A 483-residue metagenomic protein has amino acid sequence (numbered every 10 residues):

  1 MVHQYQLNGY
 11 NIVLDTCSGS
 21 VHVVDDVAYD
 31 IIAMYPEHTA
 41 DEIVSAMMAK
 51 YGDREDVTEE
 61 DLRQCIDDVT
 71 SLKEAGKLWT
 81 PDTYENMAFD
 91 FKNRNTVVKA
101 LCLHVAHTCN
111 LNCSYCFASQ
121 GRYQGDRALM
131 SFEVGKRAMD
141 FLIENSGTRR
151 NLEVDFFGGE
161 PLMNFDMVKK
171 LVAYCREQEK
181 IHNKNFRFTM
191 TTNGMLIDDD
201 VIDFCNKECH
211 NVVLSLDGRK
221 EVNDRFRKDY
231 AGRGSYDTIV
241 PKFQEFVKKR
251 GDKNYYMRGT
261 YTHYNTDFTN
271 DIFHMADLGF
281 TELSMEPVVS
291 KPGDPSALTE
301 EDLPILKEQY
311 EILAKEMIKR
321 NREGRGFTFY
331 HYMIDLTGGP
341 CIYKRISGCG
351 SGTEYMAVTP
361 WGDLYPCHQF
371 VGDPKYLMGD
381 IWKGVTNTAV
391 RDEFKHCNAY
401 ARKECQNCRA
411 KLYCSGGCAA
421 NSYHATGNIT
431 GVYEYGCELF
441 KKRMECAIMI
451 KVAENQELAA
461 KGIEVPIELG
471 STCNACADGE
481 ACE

Functional and structural regions predicted by a protein language model:
M1-Y35: Acidic, low-complexity/disordered tracts enriched in E/D and polar residues
H38-Y51: Short acidic, hydrophobic short linear motifs in intrinsically disordered regions
D56-D203, K207-E208: Conserved alpha-helical substructure of the radical SAM core
R63, E221-D237, Q244, K248-G352 (+1 more regions): Radical SAM enzyme [4Fe-4S]-AdoMet core and its adjacent flexible, acidic and glycine-rich loops/tails across
T108-A118, P366-Q369, K403-A420, N474-A481: Local cysteine-cluster metal-coordination motifs and their immediate loop/turn environment, predominantly Fe-S cluster
G135, M139-D155, N164-V288: Radical SAM/AdoMet-radical enzyme domain recognition
M139-F157, F394-H396, V432-C476: Short Fe-S-cluster ligation motifs
P304-G338, H368-S415: C-terminal accessory region of radical SAM enzymes
